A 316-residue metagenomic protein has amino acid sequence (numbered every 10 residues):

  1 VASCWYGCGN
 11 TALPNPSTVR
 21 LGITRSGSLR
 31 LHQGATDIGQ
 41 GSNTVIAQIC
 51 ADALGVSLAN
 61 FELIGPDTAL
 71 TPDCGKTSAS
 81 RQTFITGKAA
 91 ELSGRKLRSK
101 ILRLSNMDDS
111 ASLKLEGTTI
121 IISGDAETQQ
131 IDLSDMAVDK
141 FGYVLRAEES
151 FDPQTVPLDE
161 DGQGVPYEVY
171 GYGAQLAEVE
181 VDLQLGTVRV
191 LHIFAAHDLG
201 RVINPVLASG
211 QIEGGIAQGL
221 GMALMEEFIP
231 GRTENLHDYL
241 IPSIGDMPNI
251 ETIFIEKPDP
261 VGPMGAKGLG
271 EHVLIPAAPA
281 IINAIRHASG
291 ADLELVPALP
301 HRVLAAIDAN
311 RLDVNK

Functional and structural regions predicted by a protein language model:
V1-G22, L240-I241: Accessory "access/gating" subregions that flank catalytic or transport cores
A2-C4, Q48-K316: C-terminal catalytic domains of large/alpha subunits in multi-subunit enzymes
S3, Q33-A35: Short glycine-centered, acidic/aromatic-flanked micro-motifs in structured strand/loop junctions that mark active-site
P16-S17, H32, G164: Active-site-adjacent structural elements in folded domains
T24-S26: Extended, low-complexity intrinsically disordered regions enriched in proline/Ser/Thr/acidic residues
S28-Q33, V190-H192: Short, aliphatic-rich beta-strand segments
